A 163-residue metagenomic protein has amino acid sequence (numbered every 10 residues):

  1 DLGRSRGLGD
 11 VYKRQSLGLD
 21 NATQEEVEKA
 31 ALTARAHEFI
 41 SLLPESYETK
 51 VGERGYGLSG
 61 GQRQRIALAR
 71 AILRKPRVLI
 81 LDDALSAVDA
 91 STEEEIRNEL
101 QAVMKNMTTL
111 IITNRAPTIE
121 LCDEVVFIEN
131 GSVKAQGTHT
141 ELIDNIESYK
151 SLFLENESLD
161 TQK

Functional and structural regions predicted by a protein language model:
D1-Y12: Single conserved hydrophobic/aromatic residue that forms the stacking wall/gate of nucleotide- or nucleobase-binding
K13-G52, N98, N106, D144: ABC ATPase nucleotide-binding domain helical subdomain, centered on the C-loop/LSGGQ "ABC signature"
T33, L42, S91, N98 (+2 more regions): C-terminal portion of ABC ATPase nucleotide-binding domains
H37-I66, A84, V88-S91, E124 (+1 more regions): ABC-fold ATPase nucleotide-binding domain signature/coupling loops
L68, I112: Hydrophobic anchor residue at the start of the ABC signature
L73-R77, N106: A short, proline-enriched helix->beta-strand linker immediately N-terminal to the Walker B motif in ABC-type P-loop
L79-D83: Catalytic Walker B motif of ABC-type/P-loop ATPase nucleotide-binding domains
A102-I111: Conserved catalytic loops of ABC-family nucleotide-binding domains
